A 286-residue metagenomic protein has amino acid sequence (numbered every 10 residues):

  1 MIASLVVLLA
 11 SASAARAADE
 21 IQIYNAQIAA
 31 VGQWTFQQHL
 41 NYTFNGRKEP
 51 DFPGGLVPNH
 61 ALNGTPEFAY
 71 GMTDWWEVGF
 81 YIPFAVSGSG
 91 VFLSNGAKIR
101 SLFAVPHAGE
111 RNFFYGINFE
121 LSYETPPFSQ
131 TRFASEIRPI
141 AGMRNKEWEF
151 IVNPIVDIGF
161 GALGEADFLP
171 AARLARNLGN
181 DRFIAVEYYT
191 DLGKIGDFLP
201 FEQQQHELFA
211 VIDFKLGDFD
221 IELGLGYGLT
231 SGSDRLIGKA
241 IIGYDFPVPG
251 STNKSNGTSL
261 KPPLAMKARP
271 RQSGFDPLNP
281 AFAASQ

Functional and structural regions predicted by a protein language model:
M1-S11: Bacterial N-terminal signal peptides
R16-Q286: Transmembrane beta-barrel domains of Gram-negative outer membranes and organellar outer membranes
